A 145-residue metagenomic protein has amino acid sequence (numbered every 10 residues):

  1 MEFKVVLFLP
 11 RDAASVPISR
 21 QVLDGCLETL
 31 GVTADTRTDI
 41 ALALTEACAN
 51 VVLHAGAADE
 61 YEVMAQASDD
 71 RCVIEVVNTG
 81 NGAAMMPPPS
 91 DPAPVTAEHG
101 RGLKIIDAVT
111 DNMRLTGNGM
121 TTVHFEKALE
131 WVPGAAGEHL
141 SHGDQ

Functional and structural regions predicted by a protein language model:
M1-V6, V51-Q145: Conserved beta-strand-loop-beta-strand hairpin that lines the nucleotide-binding pocket of ATP/GTP-utilizing enzymes
V6-I18: STAS-typified acidic loop motif
A13, L30-A34, A55: Residues at alpha-helix boundaries and short interhelical turns
R20-L23, L44, C48, D69 (+1 more regions): Short amphipathic alpha-helical/adjacent loop interface patches that line ligand and macromolecule-binding sites
Q21-T45, V95: Conserved short strand/loop->alpha-helix "switch" segment adjacent to the catalytic nucleotide/phosphoryl-transfer site
